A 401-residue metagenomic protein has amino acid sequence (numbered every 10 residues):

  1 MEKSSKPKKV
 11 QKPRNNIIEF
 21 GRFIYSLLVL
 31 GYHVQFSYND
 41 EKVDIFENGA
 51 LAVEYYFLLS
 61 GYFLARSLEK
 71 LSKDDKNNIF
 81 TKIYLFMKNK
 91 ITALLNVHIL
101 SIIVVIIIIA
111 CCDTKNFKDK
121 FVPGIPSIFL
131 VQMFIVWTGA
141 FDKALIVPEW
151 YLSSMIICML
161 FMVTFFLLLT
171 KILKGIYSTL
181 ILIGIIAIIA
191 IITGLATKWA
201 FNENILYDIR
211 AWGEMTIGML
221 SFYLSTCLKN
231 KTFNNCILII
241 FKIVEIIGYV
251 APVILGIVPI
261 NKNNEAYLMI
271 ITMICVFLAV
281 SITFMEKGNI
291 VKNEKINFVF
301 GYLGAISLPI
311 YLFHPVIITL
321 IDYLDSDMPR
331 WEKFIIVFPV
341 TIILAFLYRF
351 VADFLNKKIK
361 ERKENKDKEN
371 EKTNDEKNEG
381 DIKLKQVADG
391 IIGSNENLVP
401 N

Functional and structural regions predicted by a protein language model:
M1-I192, T232-I240, I306-P309, L324-N401: Membrane-cytosol interface segments of multi-pass membrane proteins, especially ER/Golgi lipid-handling enzymes
F23, V34, I91, I99 (+7 more regions): Hydrophobic alpha-helical segments, especially transmembrane helices and their immediate juxtamembrane helical caps
E41-V53, A140-S154, A196-I217, A251-V280 (+1 more regions): Interfacial loop-to-helix transition and helix-capping segments at the boundaries of transmembrane helices
Y56, F86, G213, V299-Y302: An amphipathic alpha-helix/helix-turn recognition signal
S67, L224, L320: Residues that scaffold the ATP/ADP-binding catalytic core of kinase and kinase-like folds
C111, M215, M219, K242-K357: Alpha-helical transmembrane segments of multi-pass integral membrane proteins
L160, L220-K229: Internal transmembrane alpha-helix with an interfacial aromatic "cap," most often the third helix
